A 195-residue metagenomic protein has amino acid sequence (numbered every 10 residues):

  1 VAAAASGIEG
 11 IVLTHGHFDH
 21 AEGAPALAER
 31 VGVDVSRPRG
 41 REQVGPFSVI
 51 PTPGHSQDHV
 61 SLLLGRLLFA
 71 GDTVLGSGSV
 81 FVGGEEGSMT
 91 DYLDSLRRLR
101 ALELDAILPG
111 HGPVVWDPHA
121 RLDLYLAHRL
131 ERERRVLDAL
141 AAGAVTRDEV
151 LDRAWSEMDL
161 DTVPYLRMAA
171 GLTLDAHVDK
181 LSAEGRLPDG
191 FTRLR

Functional and structural regions predicted by a protein language model:
V1-S36: Active-site metal-binding motif and surrounding structural segment of the metallo-beta-lactamase
A3-G7, V44-G45, H55, A101-L102: Glycine-rich phosphate-binding loop signature in dinucleotide/nucleotide-binding domains
T14-H20, H55, H111, H177: Histidine-centered divalent metal-coordination motifs
E22, F47, G87: Residue-level signal for the nucleotide or nucleotide-sugar donor/cofactor binding architecture
L27-G45, V49, G54: Structured N-terminal alpha/beta-domain signature that marks small ligand/cofactor-binding or signaling modules
I50-P51, S56-A139: Metallo-beta-lactamase
A139-R195: C-terminal regulatory/interaction regions
